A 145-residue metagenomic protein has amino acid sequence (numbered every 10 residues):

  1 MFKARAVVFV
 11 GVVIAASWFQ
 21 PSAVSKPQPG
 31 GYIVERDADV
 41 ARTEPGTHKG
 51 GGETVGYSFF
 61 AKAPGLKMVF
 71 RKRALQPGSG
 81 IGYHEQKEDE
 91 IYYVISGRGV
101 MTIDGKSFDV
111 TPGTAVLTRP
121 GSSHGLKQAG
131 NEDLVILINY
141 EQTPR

Functional and structural regions predicted by a protein language model:
M1-V8: Bacterial N-terminal signal peptides that target proteins for export
V8-S17: Bacterial N-terminal signal peptides
W18-K67: A short, N-terminal "cap"/entry segment at the start of jelly-roll beta-barrel domains of the cupin/DSBH fold
P64, P120-R145: Ligand-binding loop in jelly-roll beta-barrel domains
V69-Q86: Conserved short histidine dyad/triad with adjacent acidic residue
G80-I81, V100, V116, P120-L126: Histidine-centered metal-chelating micro-motifs
K87-E90, V94-G99, D104: Glycine- and acidic-residue-biased ligand/ion/polar-headgroup-sensing regions
K106-P120: Short acidic-glycine-tyrosine-enriched beta hairpin
